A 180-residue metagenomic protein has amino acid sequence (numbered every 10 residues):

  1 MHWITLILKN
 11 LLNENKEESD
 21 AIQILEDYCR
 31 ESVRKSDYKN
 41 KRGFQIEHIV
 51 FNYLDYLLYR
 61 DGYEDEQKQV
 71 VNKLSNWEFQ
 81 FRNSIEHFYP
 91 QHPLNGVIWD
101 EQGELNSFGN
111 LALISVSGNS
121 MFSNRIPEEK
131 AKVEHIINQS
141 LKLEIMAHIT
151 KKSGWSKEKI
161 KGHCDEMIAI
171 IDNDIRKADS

Functional and structural regions predicted by a protein language model:
M1-W3, L11-E14, E18, F88 (+3 more regions): Generic hydrophobic/packing signal
H2, L6-V97, G103-F108: Aromatic-lined ligand-binding clefts that engage carbohydrates, nucleic acids, or primary amines
N95-E101, S120, D179: Generic alpha-helix signal with a bias toward terminal, lower-confidence helices and secondary-structure junctions
A112, V116-S180: Long, cytosolic, alpha-helical-rich C-terminal regions that act as interaction/scaffolding modules
